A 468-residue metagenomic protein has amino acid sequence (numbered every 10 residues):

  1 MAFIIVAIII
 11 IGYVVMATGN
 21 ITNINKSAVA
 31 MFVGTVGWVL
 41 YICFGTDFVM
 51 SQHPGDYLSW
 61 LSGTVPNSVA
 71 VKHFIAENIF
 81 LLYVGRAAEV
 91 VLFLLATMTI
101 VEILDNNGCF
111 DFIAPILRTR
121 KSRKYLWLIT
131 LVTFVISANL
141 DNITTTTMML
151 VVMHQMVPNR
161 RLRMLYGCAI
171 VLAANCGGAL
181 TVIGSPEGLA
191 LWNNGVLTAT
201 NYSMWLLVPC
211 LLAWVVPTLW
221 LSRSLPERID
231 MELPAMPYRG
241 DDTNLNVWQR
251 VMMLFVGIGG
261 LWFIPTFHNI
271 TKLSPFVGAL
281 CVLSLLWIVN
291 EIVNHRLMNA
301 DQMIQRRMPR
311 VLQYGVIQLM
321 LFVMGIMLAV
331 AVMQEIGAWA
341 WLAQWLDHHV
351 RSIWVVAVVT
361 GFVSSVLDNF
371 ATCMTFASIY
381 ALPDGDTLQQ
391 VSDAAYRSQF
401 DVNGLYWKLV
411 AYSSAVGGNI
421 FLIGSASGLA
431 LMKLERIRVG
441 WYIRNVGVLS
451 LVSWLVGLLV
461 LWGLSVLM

Functional and structural regions predicted by a protein language model:
M1-I8, G85-A96, A138-T146, C176 (+4 more regions): Structural signature of hydrophobic alpha-helical transmembrane segments
F3-Y13, N23-V69, A87-T99, R250-G260 (+2 more regions): Hydrophobic mid-bilayer segments of alpha-helices in multi-pass membrane transport proteins, especially secondary
I4, N23, R161-M164, C168 (+5 more regions): Juxtamembrane and boundary regions of transmembrane helices in multi-pass small-molecule transporters and channels
V6, A28-F32, V91, L126-L131 (+8 more regions): Hydrophobic alpha-helical transmembrane segments
Y13-A17, T35-V39, F134-V135, L219 (+4 more regions): Alpha-helical transmembrane segments of multipass membrane proteins
K26-T35, I116-L128, L162-L172, Q313-I317 (+1 more regions): Cytoplasmic-side transmembrane-helix entry/capping segments in multi-pass membrane proteins
G37-D47, Y83-V84, I136-A173, P186-L206 (+1 more regions): Membrane-interfacial helix-loop connectors
Y57-V65, G85, E102, N107 (+4 more regions): Transmembrane helical segments that form the transport core of multi-pass membrane transport proteins
